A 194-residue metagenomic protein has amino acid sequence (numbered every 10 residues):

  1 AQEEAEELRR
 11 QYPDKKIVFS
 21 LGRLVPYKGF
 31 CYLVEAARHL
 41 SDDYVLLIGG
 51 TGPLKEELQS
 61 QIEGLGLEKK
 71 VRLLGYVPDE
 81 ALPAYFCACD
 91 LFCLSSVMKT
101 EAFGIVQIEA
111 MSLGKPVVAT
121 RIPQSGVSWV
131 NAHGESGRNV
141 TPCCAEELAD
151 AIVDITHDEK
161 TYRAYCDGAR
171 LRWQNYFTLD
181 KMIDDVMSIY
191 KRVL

Functional and structural regions predicted by a protein language model:
E7-A37, L47: Conserved donor-binding/catalytic core segment of Leloir-type glycosyltransferases
E57-V77: Nucleotide-activated donor-binding/catalytic signature segment of Leloir-type glycosyltransferases, i.e., the conserved
K70, E147, D154, T161-Y176 (+2 more regions): A short, well-ordered alpha-helix in the C-terminal region of glycosyltransferases
Y76-V77, A84-C89: Short alpha-helical donor nucleotide-sugar binding micro-motif in glycosyltransferases
P83, E101, I105-S112, S128-W129 (+1 more regions): Short alpha-helical segment that forms part of, or immediately flanks, the ligand-binding pocket in carbohydrate-active
C87-A102, K115: Acidic donor-binding loop of glycosyltransferase active sites
S112, P116-R121: Short hydrophobic beta-strand element within catalytic cores of glycosyltransferases and related nucleotide-activated
A132-A145, V153-K160: Conserved acidic donor-binding segment of nucleotide-sugar-dependent glycosyltransferases
